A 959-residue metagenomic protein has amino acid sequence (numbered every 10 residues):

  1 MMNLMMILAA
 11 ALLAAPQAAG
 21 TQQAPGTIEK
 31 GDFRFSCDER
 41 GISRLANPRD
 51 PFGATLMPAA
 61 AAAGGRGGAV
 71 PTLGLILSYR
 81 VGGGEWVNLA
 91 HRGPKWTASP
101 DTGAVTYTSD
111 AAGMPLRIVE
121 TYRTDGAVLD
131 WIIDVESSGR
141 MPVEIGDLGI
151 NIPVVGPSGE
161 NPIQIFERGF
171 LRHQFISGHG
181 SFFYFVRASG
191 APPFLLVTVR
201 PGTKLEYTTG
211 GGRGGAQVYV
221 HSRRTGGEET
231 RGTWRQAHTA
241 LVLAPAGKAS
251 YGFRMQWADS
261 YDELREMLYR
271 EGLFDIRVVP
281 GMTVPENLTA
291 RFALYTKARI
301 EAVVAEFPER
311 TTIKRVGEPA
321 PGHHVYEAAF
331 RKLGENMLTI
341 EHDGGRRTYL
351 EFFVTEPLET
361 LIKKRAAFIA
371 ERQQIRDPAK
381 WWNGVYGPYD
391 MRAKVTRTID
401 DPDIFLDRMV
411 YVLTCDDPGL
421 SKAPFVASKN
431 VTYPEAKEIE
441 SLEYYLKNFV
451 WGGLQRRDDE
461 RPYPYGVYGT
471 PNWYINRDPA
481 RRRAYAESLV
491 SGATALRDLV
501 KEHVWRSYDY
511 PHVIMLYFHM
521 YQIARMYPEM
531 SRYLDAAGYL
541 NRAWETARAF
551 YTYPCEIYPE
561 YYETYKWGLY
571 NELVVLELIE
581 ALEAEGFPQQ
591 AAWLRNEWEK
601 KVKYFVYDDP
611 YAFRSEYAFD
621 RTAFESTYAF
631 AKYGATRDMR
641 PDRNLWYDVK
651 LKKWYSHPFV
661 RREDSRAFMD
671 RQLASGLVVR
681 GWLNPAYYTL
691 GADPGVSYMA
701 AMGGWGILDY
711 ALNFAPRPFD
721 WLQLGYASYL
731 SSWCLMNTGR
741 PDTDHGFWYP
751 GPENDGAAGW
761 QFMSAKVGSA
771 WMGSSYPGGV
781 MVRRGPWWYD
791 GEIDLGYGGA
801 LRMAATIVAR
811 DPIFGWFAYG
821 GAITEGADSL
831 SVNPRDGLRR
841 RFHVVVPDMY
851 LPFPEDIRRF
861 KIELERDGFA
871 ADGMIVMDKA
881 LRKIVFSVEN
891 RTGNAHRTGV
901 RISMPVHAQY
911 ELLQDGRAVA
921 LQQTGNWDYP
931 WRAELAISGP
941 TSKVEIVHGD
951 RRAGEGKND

Functional and structural regions predicted by a protein language model:
Q23-A112, V119, V155-R224, R231: Acidic-aromatic substrate-binding/catalytic surfaces of carbohydrate-active enzymes
D32, L241-D259, P940-V947: Short Pro-Gly-centered flexible turn/kink motifs
Y107-D125, S260-R277, K861-D872: Low-complexity, acidic Ser/Thr/Pro/Gly-rich terminal tails and inter-domain linkers that flank the onset of structured
A112-L116, R123-G178, R346-T348, F353-E359 (+1 more regions): Acidic (Asp/Glu-rich), glycine- and aromatic
S158-N161, M267-N287, T348-A393: Low-complexity, Pro/Ser/Thr- and charge-rich linker/hinge segments at domain boundaries
A249, R277-A302: Solvent-exposed, low-complexity, repeat-rich "mucin-like" stalks and linkers
S250-G252, V385-T432, S441-A895: Catalytic domains of carbohydrate-active enzymes that cleave complex glycans
A298-G345, Y349, I807-D959: C-terminal beta-sandwich/jelly-roll accessory domains of carbohydrate-active enzymes
